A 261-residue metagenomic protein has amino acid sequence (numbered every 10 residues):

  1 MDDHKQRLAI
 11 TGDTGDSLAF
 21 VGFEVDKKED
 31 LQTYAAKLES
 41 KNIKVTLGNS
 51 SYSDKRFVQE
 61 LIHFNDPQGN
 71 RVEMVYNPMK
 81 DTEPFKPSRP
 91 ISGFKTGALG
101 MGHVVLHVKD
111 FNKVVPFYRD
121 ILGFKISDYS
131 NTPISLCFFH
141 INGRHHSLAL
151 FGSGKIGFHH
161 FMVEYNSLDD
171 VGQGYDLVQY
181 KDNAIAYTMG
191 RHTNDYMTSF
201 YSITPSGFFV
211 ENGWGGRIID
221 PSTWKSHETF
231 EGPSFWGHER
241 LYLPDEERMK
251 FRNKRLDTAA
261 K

Functional and structural regions predicted by a protein language model:
M1-D2, F20, E24-V25, S50-Y52: Basic, Lys/Arg-rich alpha-helical nucleic-acid-recognition elements, primarily the DNA-binding modules of transcription
M1-Q6, L106-H146, F151: Core segments of cupin and vicinal oxygen chelate
D2, D13, Y52-R56, S130-T132 (+2 more regions): A short beta-turn/loop motif at secondary-structure boundaries
H4-S17, V25, V45-T46, K95-A98 (+5 more regions): Catalytic cores of nucleotide-enabled group-transfer and carboxylate-activating enzymes in metabolic and assembly-line
T11-L38, E60-N65, G100-K109, G154-K181 (+1 more regions): Vicinal oxygen chelate
L18-F23, M79-N112, K125, I156-V163 (+2 more regions): N-terminal beta-strand motif that seeds the catalytic metal site of vicinal oxygen chelate
A36-G97, C137-F138, D182-K261: Vicinal oxygen chelate
S130-T193: A compositional/structural signature marking long, glycine- and acidic/polar-rich segments with frequent tryptophans
